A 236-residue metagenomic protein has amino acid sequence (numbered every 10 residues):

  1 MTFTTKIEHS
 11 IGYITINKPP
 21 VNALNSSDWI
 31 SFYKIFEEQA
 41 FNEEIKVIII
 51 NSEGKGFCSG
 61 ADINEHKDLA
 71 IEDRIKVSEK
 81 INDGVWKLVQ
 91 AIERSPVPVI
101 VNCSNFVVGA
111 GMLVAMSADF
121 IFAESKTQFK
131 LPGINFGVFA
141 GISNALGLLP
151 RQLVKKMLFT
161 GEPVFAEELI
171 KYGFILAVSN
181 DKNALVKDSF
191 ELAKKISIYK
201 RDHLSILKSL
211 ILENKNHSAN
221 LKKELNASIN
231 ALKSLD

Functional and structural regions predicted by a protein language model:
M1-E53: Conserved CoA-thioester-binding segment of acyl-CoA-metabolizing enzymes
M1-E8, K18, F41, G161-E167 (+2 more regions): C-terminal alpha-helix plus adjacent terminal tail
I14, F32, I50, D62 (+4 more regions): Terminal peptide-recognition signature
N25-S26, W86, S104: Amphipathic alpha-helical repeat scaffolds
S27-S31, G84, A91, D188 (+1 more regions): Charged catalytic carboxylate motif
W29, V85, I142, R151-V154 (+2 more regions): A general structural signal for well-ordered alpha-helical segments in protein cores
E44, S52-K87: Glycine- (often His-adjacent) and acidic-residue-rich active-site loop that binds/positions the CoA thioester
Q90-K200: Crotonase-fold acyl-CoA enzyme core
